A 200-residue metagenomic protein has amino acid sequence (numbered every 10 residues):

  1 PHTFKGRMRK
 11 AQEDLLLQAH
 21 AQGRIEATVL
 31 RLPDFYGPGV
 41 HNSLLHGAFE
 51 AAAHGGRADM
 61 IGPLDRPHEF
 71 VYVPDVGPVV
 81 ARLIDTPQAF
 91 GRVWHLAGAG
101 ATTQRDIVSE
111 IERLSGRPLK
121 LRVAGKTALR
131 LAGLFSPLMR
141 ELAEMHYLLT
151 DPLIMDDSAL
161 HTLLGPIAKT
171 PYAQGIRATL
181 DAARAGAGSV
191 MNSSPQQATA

Functional and structural regions predicted by a protein language model:
H2-V29: Active-site Tyr-X1-5-Lys
K10-D14, H46, R105, I154: Short, surface-exposed alpha-helical segments at coil->helix boundaries
A11-Q12, G77-A81: C-terminal helical subdomain
Q22, E26-V29, P33-P67: NAD(P)-dependent short-chain dehydrogenase/reductase
V29, F70, A101, I154-M155 (+1 more regions): Short aromatic/basic micro-patch
P67, D151-P152: Glycine/small-residue-rich pyrophosphate-binding loop that anchors the diphosphate of NDP-sugar donors
E69-V76: A conserved structural motif in NAD(P)-dependent oxidoreductases
V80-E141, D157, T162-L163, T170-A200: Mid/C-terminal beta-alpha module of Rossmann-like enzyme folds, strongest in SDR-family dehydrogenases/epimerases
